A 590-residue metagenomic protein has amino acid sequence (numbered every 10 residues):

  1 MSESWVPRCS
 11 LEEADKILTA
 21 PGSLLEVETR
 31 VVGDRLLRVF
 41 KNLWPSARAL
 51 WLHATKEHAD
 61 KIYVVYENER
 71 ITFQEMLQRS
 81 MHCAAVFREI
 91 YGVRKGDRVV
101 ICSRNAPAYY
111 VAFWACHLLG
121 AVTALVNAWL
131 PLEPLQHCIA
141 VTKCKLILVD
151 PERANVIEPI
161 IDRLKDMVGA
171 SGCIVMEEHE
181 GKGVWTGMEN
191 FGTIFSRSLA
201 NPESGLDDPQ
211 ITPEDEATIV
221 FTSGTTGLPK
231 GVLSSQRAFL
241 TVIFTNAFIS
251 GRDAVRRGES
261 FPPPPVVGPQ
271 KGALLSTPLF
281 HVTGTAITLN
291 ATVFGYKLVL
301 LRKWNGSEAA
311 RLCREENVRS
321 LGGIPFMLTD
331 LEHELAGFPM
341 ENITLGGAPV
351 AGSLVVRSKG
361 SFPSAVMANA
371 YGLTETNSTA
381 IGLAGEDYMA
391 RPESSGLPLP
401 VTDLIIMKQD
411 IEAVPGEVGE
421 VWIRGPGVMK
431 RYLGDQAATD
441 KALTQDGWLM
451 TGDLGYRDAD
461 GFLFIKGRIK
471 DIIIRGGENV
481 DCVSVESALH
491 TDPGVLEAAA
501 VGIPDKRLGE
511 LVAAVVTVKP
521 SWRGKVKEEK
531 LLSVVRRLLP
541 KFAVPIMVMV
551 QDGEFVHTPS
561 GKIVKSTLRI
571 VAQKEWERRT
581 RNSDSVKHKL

Functional and structural regions predicted by a protein language model:
S2-L18, L118-R197, V518-W522: Structural core segment of the AMP-binding/adenylate-forming
T29-R30, N68, E152-P213, L228 (+3 more regions): ANL superfamily adenylate-forming
L43, E69-R70, V86-E133, N479: Conserved AMP-binding/adenylate-forming
L130, H137, I147-V149, L321 (+4 more regions): AMP-binding/adenylate-forming catalytic core of the ANL superfamily
S196-F221, L228, L233, G258-G272: Conserved pre-ATP/AMP-binding loop-to-beta segment of ANL
L240-G272, S276, F280-S320, E334: Conserved AMP-binding/adenylation subdomain of ANL enzymes
V293, V318-G322, H333-A390, D403 (+1 more regions): Gly/Ser/Thr-rich phosphate-binding loop
I473, A499-D505, A513-T517, K530-L590: Conserved C-terminal "lid"/linker of ANL adenylate-forming enzymes
